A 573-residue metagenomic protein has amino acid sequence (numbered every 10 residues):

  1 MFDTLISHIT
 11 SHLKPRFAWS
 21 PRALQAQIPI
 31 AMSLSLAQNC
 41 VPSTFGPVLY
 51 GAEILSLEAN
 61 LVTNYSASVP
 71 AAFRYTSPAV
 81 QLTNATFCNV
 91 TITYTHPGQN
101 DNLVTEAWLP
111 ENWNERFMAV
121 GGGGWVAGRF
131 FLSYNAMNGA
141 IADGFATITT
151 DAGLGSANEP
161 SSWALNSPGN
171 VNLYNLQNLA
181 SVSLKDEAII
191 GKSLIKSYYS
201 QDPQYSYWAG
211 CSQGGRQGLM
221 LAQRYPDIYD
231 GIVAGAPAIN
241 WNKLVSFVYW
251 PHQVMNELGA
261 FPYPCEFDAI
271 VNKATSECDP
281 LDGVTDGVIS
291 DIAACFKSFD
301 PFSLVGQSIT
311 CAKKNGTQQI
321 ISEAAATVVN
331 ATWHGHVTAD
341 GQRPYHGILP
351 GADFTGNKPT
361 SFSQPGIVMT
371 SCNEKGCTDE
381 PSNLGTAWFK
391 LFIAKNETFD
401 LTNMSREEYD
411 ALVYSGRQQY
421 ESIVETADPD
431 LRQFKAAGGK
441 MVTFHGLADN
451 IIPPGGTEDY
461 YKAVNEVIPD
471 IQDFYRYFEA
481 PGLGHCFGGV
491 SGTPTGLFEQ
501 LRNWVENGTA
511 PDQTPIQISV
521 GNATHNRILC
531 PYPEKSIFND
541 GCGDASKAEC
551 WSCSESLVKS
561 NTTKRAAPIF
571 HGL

Functional and structural regions predicted by a protein language model:
F2-L5, I9, L13-R116, G128 (+6 more regions): Catalytic-loop region of hydrolases
A79, G123-S200, S246, F399-S415 (+2 more regions): Cap/lid segment of the alpha/beta-hydrolase catalytic domain
T93-N170, V182, S212, Q223 (+3 more regions): N-terminal cap/lid subdomain of alpha/beta-hydrolase-fold enzymes
D101-T105, R129-N135, N158-A164, Y174 (+8 more regions): Short, solvent-exposed loop/turn and secondary-structure capping segments
W113-F117, A142-T147, Q201-S206, D227-G231 (+3 more regions): Loop/turn elements at helix/coil->beta-strand transitions in domains of secreted/extracellular proteins
G210-G214, G218: Gly/Ala-rich beta-loop-alpha elbow adjacent to hydrolase catalytic centers
M220-A222, D227-V337: A catalytic-pocket lid/entrance helix-loop region that shapes and gates access to the active site across common
T327, V337-P531: C-terminal subdomain of alpha/beta-hydrolase-fold enzymes, centered on the catalytic histidine and its supporting
